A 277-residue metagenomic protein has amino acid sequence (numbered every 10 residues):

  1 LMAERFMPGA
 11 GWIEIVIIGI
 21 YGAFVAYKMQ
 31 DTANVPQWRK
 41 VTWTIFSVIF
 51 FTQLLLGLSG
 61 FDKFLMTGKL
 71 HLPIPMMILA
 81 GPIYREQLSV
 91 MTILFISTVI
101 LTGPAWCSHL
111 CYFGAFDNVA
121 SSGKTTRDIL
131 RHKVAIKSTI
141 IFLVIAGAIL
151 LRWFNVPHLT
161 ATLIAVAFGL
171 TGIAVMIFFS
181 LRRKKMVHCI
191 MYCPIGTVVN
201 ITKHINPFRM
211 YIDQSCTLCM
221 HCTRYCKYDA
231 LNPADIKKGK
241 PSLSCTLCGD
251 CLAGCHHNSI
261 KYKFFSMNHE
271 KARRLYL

Functional and structural regions predicted by a protein language model:
L1-D229, P233-A234, L243, A253 (+1 more regions): Non-ligating segments of multi-cofactor redox enzymes
K238: Donor-sugar nucleotide-binding helix/loop cap in glycosyltransferases
